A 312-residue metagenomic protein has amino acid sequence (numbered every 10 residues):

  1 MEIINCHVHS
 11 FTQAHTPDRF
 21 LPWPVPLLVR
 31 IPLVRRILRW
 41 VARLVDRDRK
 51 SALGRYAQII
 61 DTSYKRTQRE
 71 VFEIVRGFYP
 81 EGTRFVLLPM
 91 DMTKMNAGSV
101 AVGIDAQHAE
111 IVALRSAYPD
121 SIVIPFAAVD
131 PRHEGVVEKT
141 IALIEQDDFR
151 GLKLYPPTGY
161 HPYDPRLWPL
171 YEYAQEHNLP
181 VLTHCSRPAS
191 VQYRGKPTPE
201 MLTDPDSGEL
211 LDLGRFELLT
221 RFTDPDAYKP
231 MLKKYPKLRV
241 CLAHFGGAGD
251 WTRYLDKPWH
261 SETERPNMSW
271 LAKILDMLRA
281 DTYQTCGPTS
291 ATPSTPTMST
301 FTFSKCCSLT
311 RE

Functional and structural regions predicted by a protein language model:
M1-E176: Mid-domain alpha/beta scaffold segments of enzyme catalytic cores
R150-G151, H161-E312: Catalytic pocket-lining loop regions of alpha/beta-barrel enzymes, especially the amidohydrolase/enolase/GH5 lineages
